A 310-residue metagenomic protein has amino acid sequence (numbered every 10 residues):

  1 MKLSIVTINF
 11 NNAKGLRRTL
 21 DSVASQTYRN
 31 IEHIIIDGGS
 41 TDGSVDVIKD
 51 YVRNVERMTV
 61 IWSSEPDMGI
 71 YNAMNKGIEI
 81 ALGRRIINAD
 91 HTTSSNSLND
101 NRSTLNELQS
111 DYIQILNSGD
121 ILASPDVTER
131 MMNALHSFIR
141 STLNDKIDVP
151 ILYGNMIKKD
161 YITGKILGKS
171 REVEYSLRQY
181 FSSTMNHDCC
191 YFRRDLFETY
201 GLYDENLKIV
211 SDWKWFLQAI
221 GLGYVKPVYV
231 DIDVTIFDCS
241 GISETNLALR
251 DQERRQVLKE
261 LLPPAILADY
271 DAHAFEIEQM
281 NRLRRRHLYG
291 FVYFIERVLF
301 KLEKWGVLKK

Functional and structural regions predicted by a protein language model:
M1-L247: Nucleotide-sugar donor-binding/catalytic module of glycosyltransferases that assemble extracellular/cell-envelope
I70, D120, E253-Q256, L262 (+1 more regions): Bulky hydrophobic/aromatic packing residues
V228-Y229, R250, H287-V292: Short, structured secondary-structure boundary patches
I232-D233, E244-Y270: Catalytic core of nucleotide-sugar-dependent glycosyltransferases
P263-P264, D269-K310: Membrane-proximal basic amphipathic "stem/tether" segments
